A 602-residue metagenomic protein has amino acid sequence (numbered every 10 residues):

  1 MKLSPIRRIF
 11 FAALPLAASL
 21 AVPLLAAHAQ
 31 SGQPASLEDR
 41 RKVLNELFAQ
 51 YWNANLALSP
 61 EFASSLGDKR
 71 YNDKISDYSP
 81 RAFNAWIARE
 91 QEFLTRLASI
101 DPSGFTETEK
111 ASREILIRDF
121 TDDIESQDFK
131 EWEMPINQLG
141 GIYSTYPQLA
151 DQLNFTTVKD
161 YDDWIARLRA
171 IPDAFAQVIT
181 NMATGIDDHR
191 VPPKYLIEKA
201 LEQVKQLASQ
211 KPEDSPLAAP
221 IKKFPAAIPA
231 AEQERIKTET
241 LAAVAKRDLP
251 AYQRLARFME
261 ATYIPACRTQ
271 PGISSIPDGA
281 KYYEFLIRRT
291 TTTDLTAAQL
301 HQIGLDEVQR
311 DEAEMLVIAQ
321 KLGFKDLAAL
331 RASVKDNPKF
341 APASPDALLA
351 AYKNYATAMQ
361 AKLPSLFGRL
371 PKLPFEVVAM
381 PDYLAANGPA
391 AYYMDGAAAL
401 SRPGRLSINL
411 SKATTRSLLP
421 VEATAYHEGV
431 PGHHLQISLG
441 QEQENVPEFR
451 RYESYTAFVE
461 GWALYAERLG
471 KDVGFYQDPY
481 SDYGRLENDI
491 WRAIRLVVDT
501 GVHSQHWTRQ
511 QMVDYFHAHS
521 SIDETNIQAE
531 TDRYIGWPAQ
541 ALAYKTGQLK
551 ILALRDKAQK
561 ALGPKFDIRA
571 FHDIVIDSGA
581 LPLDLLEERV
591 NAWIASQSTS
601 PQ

Functional and structural regions predicted by a protein language model:
M1-I6: N-terminal secretory signal peptides that target proteins for export/translocation
R7-R8, R555: Short, cationic motifs built from Arg/Lys/His that form the positively charged side of catalytic pockets
A12-P23: Bacterial N-terminal signal peptides
H28-Q602: N-terminal maturation segment of proteins
